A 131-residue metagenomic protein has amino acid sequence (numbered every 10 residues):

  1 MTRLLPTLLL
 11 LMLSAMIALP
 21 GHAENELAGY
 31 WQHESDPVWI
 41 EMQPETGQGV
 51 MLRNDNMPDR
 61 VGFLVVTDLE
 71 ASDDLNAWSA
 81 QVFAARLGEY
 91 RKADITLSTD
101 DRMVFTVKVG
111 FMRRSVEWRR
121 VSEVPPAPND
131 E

Functional and structural regions predicted by a protein language model:
M1-P6: Positively charged n-region of N-terminal signal peptides that target proteins for export
T7-M16: Bacterial N-terminal signal peptides
A18-P20: N-terminal signal peptide c-region/cleavage motif recognized by signal peptidases
N25-K92, E123: Central antiparallel beta-sheet cores of small beta-barrel/beta-sandwich binding domains
I95-T96: Extended lipid/amphipathic-ligand handling interfaces
T99-D101: Residue-level recognition of beta-strand termini and adjacent short loop/turns
V104-V107: C-terminal structural segments of small proteins and small subunits
V109-E131: Edge beta-strand at a domain terminus
